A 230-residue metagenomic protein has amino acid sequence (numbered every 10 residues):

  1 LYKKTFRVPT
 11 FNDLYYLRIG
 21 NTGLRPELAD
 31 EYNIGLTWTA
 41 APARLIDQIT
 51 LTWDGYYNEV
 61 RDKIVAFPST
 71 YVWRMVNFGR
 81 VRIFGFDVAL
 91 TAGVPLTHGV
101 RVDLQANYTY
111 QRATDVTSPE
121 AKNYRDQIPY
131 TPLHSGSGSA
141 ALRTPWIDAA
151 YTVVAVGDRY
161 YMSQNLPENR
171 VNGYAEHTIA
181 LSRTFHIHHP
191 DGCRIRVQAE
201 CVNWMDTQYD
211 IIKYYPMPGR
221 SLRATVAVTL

Functional and structural regions predicted by a protein language model:
L1-N33, Q48-L51, G55-F78, V154-Q164 (+2 more regions): Surface-exposed extracellular loop regions of Gram-negative outer-membrane beta-barrel proteins, predominantly
K4, P26, W38-A40, R80 (+5 more regions): Residue-level signature of outer-membrane beta-barrel architecture
R25-E27, R44, P95-T97, T131 (+4 more regions): Surface-exposed coil/turn segments at beta-strand junctions on protein surfaces, enriched
L28-Y32, R80-F86, P132-G136, G173-H177 (+2 more regions): Residues that define the transmembrane beta-barrel architecture of outer-membrane proteins
N33-T37, A89, P218-L230: Outer-membrane beta-barrel "beta-signal"
A41-D47, H186-D191: Intrinsically disordered, low-complexity Ser/Thr- and acidic-rich flexible linkers and loops, especially at boundaries
R44-E59, V76-S163, R196, E200 (+1 more regions): Gram-negative outer-membrane beta-barrel transporters
S139-A141, D148, T178-T184, R196-E200 (+1 more regions): One-face residue pattern on beta-strands with alternating periodicity enriched for small/polar residues
